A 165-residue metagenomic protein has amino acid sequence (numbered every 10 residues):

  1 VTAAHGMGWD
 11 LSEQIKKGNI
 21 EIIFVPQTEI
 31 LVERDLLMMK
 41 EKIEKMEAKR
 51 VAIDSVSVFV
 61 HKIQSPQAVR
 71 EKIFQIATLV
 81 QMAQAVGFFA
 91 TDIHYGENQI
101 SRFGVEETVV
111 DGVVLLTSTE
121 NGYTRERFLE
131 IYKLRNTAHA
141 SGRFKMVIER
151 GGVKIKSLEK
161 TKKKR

Functional and structural regions predicted by a protein language model:
V1-A3, E33-R34, K62-Q64, Q99-R102 (+1 more regions): Short, well-ordered secondary-structure micro-motifs
V1-R34: Conserved P-loop
T2-A4, M38, K72-Q75, V105-V109 (+1 more regions): Alpha-helical scaffold elements adjacent to nucleotide-binding pockets in ATP/GTP-utilizing enzyme cores
L11-K16, E41-K45, L79-A83, V105-T108 (+1 more regions): Conserved catalytic network of the ASCE P-loop NTPase/AAA+ motor domain
K16-G18, Q27, S55-V58, A85 (+2 more regions): Short, ordered loop/turn segments at secondary-structure junctions
F24-M82: Phosphate-binding/switch loop-helix module in NTP-utilizing enzymes
K42-E47, K145-R165: NTP-binding/hydrolysis catalytic cores, primarily Walker-type P-loop NTPases
V86-G152: Phosphate-binding/switch region of NTP-binding enzymes
